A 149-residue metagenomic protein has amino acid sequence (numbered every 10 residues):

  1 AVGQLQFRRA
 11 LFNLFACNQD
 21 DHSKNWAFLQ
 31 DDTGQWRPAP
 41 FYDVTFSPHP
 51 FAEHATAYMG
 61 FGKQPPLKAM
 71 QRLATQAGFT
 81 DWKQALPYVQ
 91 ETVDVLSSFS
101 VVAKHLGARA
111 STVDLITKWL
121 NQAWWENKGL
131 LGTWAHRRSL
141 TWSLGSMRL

Functional and structural regions predicted by a protein language model:
A1-S23, A27-L149: Anionic ligand-binding catalytic core segments
